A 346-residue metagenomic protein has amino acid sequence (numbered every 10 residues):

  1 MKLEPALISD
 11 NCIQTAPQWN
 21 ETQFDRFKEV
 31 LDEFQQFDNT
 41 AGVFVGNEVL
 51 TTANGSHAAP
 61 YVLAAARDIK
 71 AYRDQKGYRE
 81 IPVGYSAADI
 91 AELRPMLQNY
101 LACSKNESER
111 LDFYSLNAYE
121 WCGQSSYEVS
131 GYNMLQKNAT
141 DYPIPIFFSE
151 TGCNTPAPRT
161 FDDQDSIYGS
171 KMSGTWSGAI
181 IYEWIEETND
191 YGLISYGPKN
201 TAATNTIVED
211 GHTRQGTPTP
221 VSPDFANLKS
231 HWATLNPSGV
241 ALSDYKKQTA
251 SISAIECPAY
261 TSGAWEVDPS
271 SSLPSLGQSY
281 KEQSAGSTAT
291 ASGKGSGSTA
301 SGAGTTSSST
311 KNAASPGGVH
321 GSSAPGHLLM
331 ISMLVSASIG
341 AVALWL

Functional and structural regions predicted by a protein language model:
M1-E4, E29-N39, A102-E109, K137-D141 (+1 more regions): Acidic (Asp/Glu)-rich catalytic clusters
S9-E29: Active-site-adjacent "subsite" loops/lids of carbohydrate-active enzymes
K28-H57, G84: Active-site groove signature of glycoside hydrolases
V43, Y114, A179: Conserved, mostly hydrophobic/aromatic
G55-I167: Noncatalytic carbohydrate-binding groove/subsite architecture in carbohydrate-active enzymes
F161-T261, E266: Substrate-binding cleft of secreted/luminal carbohydrate-active enzymes
W232, A250-G318: C-terminal low-complexity, Ser/Thr- and acidic/Pro-rich disordered "stalk" regions positioned immediately N-terminal
N312-L346: Cleavable C-terminal sorting propeptides in eukaryotic secreted/cell-surface proteins
